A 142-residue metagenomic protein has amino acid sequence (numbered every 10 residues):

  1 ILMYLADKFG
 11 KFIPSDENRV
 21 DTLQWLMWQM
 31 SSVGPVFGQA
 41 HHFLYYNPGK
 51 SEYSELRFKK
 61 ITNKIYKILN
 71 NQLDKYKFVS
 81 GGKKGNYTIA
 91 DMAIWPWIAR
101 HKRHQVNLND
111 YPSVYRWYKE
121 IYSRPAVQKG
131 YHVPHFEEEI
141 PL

Functional and structural regions predicted by a protein language model:
I1-N63: GST-like domain detector, emphasizing the conserved glutathione-binding G-site in the N-terminal thioredoxin-like
L2, K59-N70, Y115-Y118: Hydrophobic core segments within long, regular secondary-structure runs in both alpha- and beta-rich folds
F9-K11, N63-F78: Short amphipathic alpha-helical segments and their helix-coil junctions
M27-W28, F58, W97, W117 (+2 more regions): Tryptophan-centric aromatic hotspots in well-structured domains and transmembrane helices
M30, G34, Y66-N71, Y122: Structural signal for well-ordered, non-membrane alpha-helices
S32, V36-H41, V79-D110, Y115 (+1 more regions): GST superfamily/GST-like fold recognition
N71-K83, P125-G130: Surface-exposed helix-capping loop/turn segments at secondary-structure junctions
V127-L142: Terminal-tail/helix-coil boundary detector
